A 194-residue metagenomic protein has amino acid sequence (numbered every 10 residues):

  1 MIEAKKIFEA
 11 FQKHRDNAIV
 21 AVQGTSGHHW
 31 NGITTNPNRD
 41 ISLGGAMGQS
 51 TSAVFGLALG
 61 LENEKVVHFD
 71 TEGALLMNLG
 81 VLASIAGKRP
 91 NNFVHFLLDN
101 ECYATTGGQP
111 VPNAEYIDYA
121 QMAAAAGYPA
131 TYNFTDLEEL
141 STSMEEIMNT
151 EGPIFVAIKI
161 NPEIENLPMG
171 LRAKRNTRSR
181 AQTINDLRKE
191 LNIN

Functional and structural regions predicted by a protein language model:
M1-M47: Active-site diphosphate/adenylate-binding microenvironment
I2, G73-N78, D136-E138: Active-site glycine- and acidic-residue-rich loops that bind and position anionic ligands or nucleotide-like cofactors
I2-K5, T150-N194: Glycine/aspartate-rich loop-and-adjacent alpha/beta segment that forms the canonical ThDP
A18-V20, E64-H68, F93, T150-I158: Generic beta-sheet signal
G24-G27, N100-C102, K159-E165: Glycine-rich beta-alpha junction loops
H28, G32-D99: Thiamine diphosphate
L98-Q109: Long, charge-dense
P110-E146: Conserved thiamine diphosphate
